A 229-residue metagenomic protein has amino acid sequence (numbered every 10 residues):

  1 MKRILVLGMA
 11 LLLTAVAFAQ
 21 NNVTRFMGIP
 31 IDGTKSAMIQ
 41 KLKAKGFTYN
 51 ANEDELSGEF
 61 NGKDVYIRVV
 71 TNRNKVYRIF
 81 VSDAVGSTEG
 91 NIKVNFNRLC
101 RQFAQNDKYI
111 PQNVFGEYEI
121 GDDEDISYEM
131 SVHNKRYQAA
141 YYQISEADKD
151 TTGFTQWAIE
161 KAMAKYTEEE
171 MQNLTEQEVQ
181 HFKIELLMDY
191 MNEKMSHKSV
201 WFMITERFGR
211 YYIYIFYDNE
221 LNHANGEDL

Functional and structural regions predicted by a protein language model:
I4-A17: Sec-dependent N-terminal signal peptides
Q20-A51, V85-L229: Non-cytosolic coordination micro-motifs
L42-S82: N-terminal, post-signal-peptide region of Sec/Tat-exported proteins
